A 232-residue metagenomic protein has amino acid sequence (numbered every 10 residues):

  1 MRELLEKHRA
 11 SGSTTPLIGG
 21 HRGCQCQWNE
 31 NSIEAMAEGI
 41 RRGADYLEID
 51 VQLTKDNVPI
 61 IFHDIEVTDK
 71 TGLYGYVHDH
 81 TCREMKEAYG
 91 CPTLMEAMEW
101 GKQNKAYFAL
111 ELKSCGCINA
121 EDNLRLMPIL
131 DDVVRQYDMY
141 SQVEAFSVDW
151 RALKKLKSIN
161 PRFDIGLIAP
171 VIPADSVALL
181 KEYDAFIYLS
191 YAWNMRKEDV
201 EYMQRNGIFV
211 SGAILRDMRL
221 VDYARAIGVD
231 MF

Functional and structural regions predicted by a protein language model:
M1-F232: Phosphate-group recognition and catalysis centered on beta-loop-alpha active-site segments
